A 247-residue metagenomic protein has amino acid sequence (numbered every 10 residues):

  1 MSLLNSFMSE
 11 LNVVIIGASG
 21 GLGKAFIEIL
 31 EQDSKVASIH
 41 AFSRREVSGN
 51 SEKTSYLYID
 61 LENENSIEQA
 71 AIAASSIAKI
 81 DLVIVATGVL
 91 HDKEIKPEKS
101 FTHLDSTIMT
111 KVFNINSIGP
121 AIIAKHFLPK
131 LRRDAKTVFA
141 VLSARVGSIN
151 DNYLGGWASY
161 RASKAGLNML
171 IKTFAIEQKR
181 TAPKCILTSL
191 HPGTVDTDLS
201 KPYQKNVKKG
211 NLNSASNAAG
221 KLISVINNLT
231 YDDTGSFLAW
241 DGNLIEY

Functional and structural regions predicted by a protein language model:
I16, K79-I95, N116, V141 (+1 more regions): Rossmann-fold scaffold of SDR-type NAD(P)-dependent oxidoreductases
I16-Q32: N-terminal Rossmann NAD(P)H-binding glycine-rich loop of SDR-like oxidoreductase domains
E31-N50: Conserved glycine-rich Rossmann-like NAD(P)H-binding loop of the short-chain dehydrogenase/reductase
S48, N150-D151, A182, H191-Y203: Short beta-loop-alpha junction of Rossmann-like oxidoreductase domains
G49-I67: Rossmann-fold cofactor-recognition segment
V89-K93, P97-V112, I118, R133-T181: Catalytic loop of short-chain dehydrogenase/reductase
G119-A124: Conserved internal alpha-helix within the Rossmann fold of NAD(P)-dependent oxidoreductases
S189, T197, K201-Y247: C-terminal helical subdomain
